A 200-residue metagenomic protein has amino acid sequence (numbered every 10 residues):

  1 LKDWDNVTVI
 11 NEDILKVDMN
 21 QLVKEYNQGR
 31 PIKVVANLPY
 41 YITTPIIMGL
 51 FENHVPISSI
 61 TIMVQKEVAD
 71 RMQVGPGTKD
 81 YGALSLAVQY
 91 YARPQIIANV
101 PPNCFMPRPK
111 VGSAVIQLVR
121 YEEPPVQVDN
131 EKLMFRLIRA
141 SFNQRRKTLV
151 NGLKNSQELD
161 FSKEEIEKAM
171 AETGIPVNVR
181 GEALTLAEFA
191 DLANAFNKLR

Functional and structural regions predicted by a protein language model:
L1-R136, E182, D191, A195-K198: Catalytic cores of RNA-modifying enzymes
E25-N27, P107, Q157-D160, M170 (+2 more regions): Glycine-centered secondary-structure boundary/capping sites
G29-K33, E164-A169: Glycine-rich, flexible loop segments associated with nucleotide phosphate handling
A114, L118-R120, V126-E165, T173-P176 (+1 more regions): An accessory alpha-helical subdomain
M170-N178, F189-A195: Amphipathic alpha-helical segments that form the core helices of the histone-fold
